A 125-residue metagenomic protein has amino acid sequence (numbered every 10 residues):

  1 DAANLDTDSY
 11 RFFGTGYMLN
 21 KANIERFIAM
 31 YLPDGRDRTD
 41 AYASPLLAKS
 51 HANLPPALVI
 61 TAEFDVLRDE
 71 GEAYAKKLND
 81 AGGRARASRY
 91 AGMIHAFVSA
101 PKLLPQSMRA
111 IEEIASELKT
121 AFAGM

Functional and structural regions predicted by a protein language model:
D1-M125: Alpha/beta-hydrolase superfamily serine-hydrolase fold, recognizing
